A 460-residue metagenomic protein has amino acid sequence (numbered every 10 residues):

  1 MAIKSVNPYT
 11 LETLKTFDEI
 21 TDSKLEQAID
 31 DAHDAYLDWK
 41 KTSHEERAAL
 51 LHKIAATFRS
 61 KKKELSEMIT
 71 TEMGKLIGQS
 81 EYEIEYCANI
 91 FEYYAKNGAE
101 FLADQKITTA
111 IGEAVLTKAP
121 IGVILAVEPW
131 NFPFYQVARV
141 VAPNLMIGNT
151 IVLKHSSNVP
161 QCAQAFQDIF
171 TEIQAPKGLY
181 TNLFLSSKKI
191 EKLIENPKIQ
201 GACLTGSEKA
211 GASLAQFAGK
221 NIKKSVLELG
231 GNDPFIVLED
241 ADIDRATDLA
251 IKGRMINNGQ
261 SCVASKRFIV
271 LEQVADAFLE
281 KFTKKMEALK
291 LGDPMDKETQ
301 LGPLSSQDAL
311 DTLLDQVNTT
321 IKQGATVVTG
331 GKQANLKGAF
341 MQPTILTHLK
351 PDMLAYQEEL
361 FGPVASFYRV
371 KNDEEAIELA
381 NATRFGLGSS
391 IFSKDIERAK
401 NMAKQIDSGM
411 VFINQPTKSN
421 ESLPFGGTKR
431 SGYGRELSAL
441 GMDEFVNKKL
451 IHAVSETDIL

Functional and structural regions predicted by a protein language model:
M1-G112: N-terminal Rossmann-like NAD(P)+-binding subdomain of aldehyde/semialdehyde dehydrogenases
P8, D22-L25, H44, K62 (+5 more regions): Residues at or immediately preceding the N-termini of alpha-helices
T10-T16, I199, I236, K290 (+2 more regions): Conserved C-terminal structural/oligomerization subdomain of aldehyde/semialdehyde dehydrogenase
L11, R47, I69, F91 (+9 more regions): Residue-level signal for inorganic ion chemistry
K15-I20, A35-K41, A126, F235-L238 (+5 more regions): Short, well-ordered beta-strand elements within core beta-sheets of diverse protein domains
H33-Y36, K40, A55-K62, S66 (+18 more regions): Structural signal for hydrophobic packing residues in well-ordered secondary-structure cores of soluble enzyme domains
A103-R245, V370: Rossmann-like NAD(P) dinucleotide-binding subdomain of oxidoreductase/dehydrogenase enzymes
K209-K350, I413, I459-L460: ALDH superfamily catalytic-core signature
